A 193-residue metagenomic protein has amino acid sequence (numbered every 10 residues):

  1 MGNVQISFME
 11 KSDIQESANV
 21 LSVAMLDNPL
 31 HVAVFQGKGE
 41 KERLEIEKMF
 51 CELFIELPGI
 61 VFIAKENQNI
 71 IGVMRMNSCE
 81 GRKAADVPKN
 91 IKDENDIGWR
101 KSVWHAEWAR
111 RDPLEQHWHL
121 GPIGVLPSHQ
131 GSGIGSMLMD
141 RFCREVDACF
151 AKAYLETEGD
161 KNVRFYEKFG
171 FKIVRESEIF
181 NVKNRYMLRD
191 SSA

Functional and structural regions predicted by a protein language model:
Q5-N19, D27-L30: A short beta-loop-alpha structural element at the N-terminal edge of CoA-dependent acyl/N-acetyltransferase catalytic
N28-M49: Conserved GNAT-fold acetyl-CoA-binding loop/helix
E45-I63, E115, H119: A short helix-loop-beta-strand connector motif used in the catalytic cores of GNAT acetyltransferases and, in some
K65, I70-G124, Q130: Conserved acyl-donor/pantetheine-binding loop and adjacent beta-alpha core of acyl/acetyltransferases and related
Q116-H119, E145-E158: Conserved GNAT acetyl-CoA-binding A-motif
G121-Q130, Y154-R164, F180-N181, D190-S191: Conserved beta-strand-loop-alpha-helix junction that forms the acyl-donor binding cleft
V125, G131-R144: Conserved acetyl-CoA-binding loop-helix of GNAT-fold acetyltransferases
S136, A148-F150, G159-E176, F180: Conserved active-site alpha-helix within GNAT-family acetyltransferase domains
